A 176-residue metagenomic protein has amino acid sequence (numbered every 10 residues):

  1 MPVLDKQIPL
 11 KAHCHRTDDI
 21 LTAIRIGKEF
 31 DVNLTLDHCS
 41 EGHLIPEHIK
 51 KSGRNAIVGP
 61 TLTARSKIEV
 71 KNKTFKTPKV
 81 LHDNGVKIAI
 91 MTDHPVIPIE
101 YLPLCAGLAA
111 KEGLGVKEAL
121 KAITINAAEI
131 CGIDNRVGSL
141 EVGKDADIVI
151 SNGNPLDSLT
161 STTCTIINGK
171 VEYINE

Functional and structural regions predicted by a protein language model:
M1-T74, E129-C131, N152, I167 (+1 more regions): Active-site core of metal-dependent hydrolases
P9, K50, G59-T63, K67-G153: His/Asp/Glu-enriched, well-ordered alpha-helical/loop segment that forms or immediately abuts the divalent-metal
E41, I97, D157: Glycine-/small-residue-rich active-site loops that bind phosphorylated ligands and cofactors
L44, E100, T160: Residues that form or flank phosphate/diphosphate-binding pockets in enzymes that use nucleotide phosphates
E141-E176: C-terminal cap of metal-dependent C-N hydrolases
